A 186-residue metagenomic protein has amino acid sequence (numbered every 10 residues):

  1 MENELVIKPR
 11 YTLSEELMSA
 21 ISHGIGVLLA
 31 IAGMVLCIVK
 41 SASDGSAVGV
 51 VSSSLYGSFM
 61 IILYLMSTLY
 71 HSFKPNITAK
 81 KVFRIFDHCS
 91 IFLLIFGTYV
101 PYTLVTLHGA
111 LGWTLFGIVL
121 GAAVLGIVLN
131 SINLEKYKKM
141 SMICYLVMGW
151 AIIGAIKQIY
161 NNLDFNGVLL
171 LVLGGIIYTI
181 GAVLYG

Functional and structural regions predicted by a protein language model:
M1-G186: Multi-pass alpha-helical transmembrane bundles in non-GPCR membrane proteins that perform intramembrane catalysis
